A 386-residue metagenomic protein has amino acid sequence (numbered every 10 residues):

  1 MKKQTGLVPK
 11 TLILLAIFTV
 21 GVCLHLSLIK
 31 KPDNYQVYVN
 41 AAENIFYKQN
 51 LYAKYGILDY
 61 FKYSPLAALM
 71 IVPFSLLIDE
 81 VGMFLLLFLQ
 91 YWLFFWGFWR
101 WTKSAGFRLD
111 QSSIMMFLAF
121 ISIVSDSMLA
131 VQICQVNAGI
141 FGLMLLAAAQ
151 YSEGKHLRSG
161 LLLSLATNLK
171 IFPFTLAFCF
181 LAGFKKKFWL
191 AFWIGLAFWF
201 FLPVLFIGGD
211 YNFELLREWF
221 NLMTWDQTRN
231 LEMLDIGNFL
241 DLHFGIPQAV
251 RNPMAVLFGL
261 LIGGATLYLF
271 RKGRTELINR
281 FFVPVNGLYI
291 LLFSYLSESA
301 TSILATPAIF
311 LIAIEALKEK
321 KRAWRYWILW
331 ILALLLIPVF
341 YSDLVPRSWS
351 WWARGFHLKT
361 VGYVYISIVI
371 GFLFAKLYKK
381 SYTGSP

Functional and structural regions predicted by a protein language model:
K2-R158, G183-S299, T306, Y382-T383: Primarily membrane-embedded glycan-assembly and transfer machineries that use lipid-linked glycans
V72-S75, C179, L311-I314: Short glycine/serine- and small hydrophobic-enriched flexible loop segments
V136-L145, I171-F174, T301-F310, G362-S367: Hydrophobic core segments of transmembrane alpha-helices in multi-pass, intramembrane catalytic enzymes
G160-S164, D210-L216, S299-P307, A323-Y326 (+2 more regions): A cytosolic-side transmembrane-helix exit/cap motif
L163-F180, S294-L304: Transmembrane helices and adjacent periplasmic/lumenal helix-loop junctions of polyprenol-phosphate-dependent
S164, A177, G183, G263 (+4 more regions): Hydrophobic alpha-helical segments of integral membrane proteins
L311-P386: Aromatic-enriched
